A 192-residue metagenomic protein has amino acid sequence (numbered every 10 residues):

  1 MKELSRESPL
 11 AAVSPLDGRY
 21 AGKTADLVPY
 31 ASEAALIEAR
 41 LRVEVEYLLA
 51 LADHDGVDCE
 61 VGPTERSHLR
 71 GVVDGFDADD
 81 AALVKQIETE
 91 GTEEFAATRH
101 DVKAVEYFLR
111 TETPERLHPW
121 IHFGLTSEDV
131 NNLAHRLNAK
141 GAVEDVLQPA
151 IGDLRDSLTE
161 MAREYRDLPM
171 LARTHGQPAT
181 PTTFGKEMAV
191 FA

Functional and structural regions predicted by a protein language model:
K2-A192: A helix-coil-helix interface module used to build multimeric assemblies and to scaffold catalytic/cofactor sites
